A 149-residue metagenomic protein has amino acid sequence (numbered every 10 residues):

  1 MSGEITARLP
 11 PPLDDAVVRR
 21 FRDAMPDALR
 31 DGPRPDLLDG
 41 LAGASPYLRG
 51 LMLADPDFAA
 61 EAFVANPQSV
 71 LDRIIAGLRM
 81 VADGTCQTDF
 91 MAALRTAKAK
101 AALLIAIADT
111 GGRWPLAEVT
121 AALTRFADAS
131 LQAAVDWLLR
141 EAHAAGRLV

Functional and structural regions predicted by a protein language model:
M1-V149: Non-catalytic regulatory/linker segments of enzymes
